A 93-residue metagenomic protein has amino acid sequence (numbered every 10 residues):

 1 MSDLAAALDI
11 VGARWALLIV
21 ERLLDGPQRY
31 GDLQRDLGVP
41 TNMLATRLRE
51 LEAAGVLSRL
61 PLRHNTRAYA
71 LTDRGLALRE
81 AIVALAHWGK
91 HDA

Functional and structural regions predicted by a protein language model:
S2-A6, A86-A93: HhH-family (HhH-GPD) DNA N-glycosylase catalytic core used in base-excision repair
S2-M43: N-terminal helix-turn-helix DNA-binding core of bacterial DNA-binding proteins
G12, R63-L85: Basic, amphipathic "hinge/linker" alpha-helix immediately C-terminal to the N-terminal HTH DNA-binding motif
R47: Residues within the DNA-recognition helix of helix-turn-helix
G55: Glycine-centered, phosphate/nucleic-acid-interacting loop/turn motifs that mediate DNA/RNA or nucleotide
R59: Short beta-strand "wing" residues that participate in macromolecule-binding interfaces
